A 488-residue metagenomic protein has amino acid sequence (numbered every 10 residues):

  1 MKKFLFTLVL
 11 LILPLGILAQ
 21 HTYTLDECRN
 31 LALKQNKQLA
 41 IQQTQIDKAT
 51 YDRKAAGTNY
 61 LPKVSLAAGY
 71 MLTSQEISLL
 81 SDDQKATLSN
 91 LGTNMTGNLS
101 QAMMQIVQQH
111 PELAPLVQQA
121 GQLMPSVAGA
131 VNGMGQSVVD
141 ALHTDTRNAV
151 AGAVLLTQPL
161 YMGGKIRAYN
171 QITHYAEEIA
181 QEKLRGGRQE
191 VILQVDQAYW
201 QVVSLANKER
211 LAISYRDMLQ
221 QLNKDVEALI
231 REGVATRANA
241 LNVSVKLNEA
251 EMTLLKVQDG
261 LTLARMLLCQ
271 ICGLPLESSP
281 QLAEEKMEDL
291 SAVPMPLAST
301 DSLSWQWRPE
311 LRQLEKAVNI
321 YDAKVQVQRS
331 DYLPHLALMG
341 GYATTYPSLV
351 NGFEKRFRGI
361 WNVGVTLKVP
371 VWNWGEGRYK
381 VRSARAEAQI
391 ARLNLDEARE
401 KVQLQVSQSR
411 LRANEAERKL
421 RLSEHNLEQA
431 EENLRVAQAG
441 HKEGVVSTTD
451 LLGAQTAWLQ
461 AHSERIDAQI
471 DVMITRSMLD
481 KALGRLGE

Functional and structural regions predicted by a protein language model:
K3, Y51-R53, E182-L303, R412 (+3 more regions): Periplasmic alpha-helical coiled-coil/stalk elements that build and connect Gram-negative outer-membrane
F4-L13: Sec-dependent N-terminal signal peptides
A19-S78, V234, L276, A283-N319 (+3 more regions): Bacterial Sec-pathway N-terminal export signals of envelope proteins
A40, V64-S78, S137-R147, T157-G186 (+5 more regions): Small/polar (Gly/Ser/Thr/Ala-rich) solvent-exposed segments that form structured loops/beta-strands/short helices used
I41-A56, G187, L193-R210, Q221 (+6 more regions): Amphipathic alpha-helical coiled-coil segments
G57, T157, Q326-R329, T366-K368: Transmembrane beta-barrel domains of outer membrane proteins
A68-V154, E285-V293, M339-V369: Small/polar, glycine/serine/threonine/aspartate-rich low-complexity segments that form flexible
